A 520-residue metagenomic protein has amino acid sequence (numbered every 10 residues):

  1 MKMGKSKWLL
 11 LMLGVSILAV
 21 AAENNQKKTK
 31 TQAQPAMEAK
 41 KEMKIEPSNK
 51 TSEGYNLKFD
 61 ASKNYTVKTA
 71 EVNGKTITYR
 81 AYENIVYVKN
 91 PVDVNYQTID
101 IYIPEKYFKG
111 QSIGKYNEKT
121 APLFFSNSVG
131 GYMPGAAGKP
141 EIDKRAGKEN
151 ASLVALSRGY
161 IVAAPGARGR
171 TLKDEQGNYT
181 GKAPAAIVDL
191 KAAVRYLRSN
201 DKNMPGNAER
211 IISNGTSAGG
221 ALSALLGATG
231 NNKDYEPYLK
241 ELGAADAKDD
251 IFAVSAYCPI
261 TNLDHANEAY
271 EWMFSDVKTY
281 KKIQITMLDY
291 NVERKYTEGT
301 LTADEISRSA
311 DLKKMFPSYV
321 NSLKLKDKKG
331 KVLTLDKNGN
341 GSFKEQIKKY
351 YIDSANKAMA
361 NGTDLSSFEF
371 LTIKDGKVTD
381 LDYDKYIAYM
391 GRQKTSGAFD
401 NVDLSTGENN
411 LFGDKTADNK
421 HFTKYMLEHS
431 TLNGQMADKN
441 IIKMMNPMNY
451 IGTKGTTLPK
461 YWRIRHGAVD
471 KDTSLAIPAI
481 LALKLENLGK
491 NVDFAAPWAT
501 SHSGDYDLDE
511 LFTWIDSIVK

Functional and structural regions predicted by a protein language model:
L10-A19: Bacterial N-terminal signal peptides
A39-N117: Catalytic-loop region of hydrolases
I99, K115-Y132, R463: Short beta-strand element of the alpha/beta-hydrolase
D100, Y351-K520: C-terminal subdomain of alpha/beta-hydrolase-fold enzymes, centered on the catalytic histidine and its supporting
S126-V188, G227-T229, T500: Cap/lid segment of the alpha/beta-hydrolase catalytic domain
T180-N203: Alpha/beta-hydrolase active-site loop
S199-D276, I442: Primarily recognizes the serine-hydrolase "nucleophile elbow" in alpha/beta-hydrolase and SGNH/GDSL folds
Y257-T261, H265-M390: Non-catalytic, alpha-helical, charged scaffold/linker segments that couple or flank catalytic or architectural cores
